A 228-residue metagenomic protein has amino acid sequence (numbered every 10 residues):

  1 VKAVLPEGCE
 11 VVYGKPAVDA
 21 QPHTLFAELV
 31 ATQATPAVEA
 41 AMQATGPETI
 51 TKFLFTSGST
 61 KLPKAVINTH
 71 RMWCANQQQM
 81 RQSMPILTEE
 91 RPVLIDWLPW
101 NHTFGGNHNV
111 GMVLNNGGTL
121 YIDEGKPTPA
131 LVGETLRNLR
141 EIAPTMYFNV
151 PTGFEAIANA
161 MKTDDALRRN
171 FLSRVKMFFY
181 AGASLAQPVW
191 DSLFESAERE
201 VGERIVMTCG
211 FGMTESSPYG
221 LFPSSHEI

Functional and structural regions predicted by a protein language model:
V1-A3, E10, A27-E28, K64-I67 (+3 more regions): Short beta-strand->loop structural element characteristic of the AMP-binding/adenylate-forming
K2-P47, F179, P218: ANL superfamily adenylate-forming
V18, N101-H102, P127-A130, L185 (+1 more regions): Glycine-/small-residue-rich active-site loops that bind phosphorylated ligands and cofactors
D19, V66, H70, P99 (+3 more regions): Hydrophobic alpha-helical scaffolding
Q33-E48, F53-W97, R169, E198-E200 (+1 more regions): Conserved adenylate-forming
F53, W97-L98, D123, V150 (+2 more regions): Short hydrophobic "strand-cap" motifs at the C-terminus of beta-strands
C74-V93, W100-A166, P223-S224: Conserved AMP-binding/adenylation subdomain of ANL enzymes
N116-G118, L136, T145-F148, A158-I228: Gly/Ser/Thr-rich phosphate-binding loop
